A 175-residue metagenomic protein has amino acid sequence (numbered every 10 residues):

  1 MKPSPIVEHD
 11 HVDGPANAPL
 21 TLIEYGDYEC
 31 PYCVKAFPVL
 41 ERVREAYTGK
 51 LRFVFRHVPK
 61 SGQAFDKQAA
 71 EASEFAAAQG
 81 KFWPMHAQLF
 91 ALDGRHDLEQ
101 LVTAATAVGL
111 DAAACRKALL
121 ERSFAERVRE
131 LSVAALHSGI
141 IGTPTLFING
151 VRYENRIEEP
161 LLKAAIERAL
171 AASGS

Functional and structural regions predicted by a protein language model:
M1-S4, S175: N-terminal targeting signals for export/organelle localization
P3-L20: A short beta-strand-turn-helix
S4, G62-Q63, A70, A125 (+2 more regions): Generic hydrophobic-segment detector
V12-D13, H96, Y153: Short clusters of hydrophobic/aromatic residues that line enzyme substrate/ligand-binding pockets
A18, I23-T106, D111, R116 (+1 more regions): Structural alpha/beta surface segment adjacent to cysteine/selenocysteine redox centers across thiol/disulfide enzymes
Y25-G26, Y32-R44, T103-S175: C-terminal cap of thioredoxin/glutaredoxin-like
